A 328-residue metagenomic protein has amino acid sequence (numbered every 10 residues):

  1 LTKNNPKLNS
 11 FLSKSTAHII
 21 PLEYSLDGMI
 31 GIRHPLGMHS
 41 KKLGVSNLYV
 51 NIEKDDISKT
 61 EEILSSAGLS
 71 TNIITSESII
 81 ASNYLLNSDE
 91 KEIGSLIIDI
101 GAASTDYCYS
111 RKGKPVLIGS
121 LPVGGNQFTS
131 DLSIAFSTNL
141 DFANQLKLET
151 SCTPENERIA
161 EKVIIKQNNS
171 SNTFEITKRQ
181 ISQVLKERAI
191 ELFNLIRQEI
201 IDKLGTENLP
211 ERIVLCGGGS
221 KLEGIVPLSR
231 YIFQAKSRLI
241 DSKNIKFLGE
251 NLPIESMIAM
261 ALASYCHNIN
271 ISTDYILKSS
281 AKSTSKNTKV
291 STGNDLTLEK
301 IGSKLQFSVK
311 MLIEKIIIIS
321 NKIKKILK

Functional and structural regions predicted by a protein language model:
L1-S95, T153-E157, I181, L277-K328: Nucleotide/phosphate-binding catalytic cleft detector across ATP-hydrolyzing and phosphate-transferring enzymes
S10-L12, I93-D99, L140-Q145, I254-D274: A polyampholytic, Gly/Pro-enriched intrinsically disordered region
A17-I20, L26, Y49, K54-E62 (+6 more regions): Phosphate-binding glycine-rich/basic clefts of nucleotide- and phosphate-handling proteins, predominantly
L64, D99, L132, I196 (+2 more regions): Residue-level signature of catalytic and energy-coupling elements of molecular machines, predominantly ATP/GTP-dependent
S76-I79, L121, S242-K246: Short, ordered loop/turn segments at secondary-structure junctions
L86-I118, L132: Gly/Thr-rich phosphate-binding beta-strand-loop-beta motif of the actin/hexokinase/Hsp70
Q198-I213, L222-L239: ATP-binding/phosphotransfer module of carbohydrate and carboxylate kinases, centering on a glycine-rich
R238-V290: Glycine-rich phosphate-binding/hydrolytic loop that grips phosphoryl groups
